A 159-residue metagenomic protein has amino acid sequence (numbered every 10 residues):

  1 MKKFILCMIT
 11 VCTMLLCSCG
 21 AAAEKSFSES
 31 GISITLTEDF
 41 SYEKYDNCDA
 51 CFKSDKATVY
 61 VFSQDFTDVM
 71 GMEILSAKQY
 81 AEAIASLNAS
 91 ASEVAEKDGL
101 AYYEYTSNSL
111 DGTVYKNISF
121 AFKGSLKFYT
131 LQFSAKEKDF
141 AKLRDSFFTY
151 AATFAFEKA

Functional and structural regions predicted by a protein language model:
M1-F4, M8: Positively charged n-region of N-terminal signal peptides that target proteins for export
L15-S18: C-terminal motif of bacterial Sec signal peptides marking the signal peptidase cleavage site
G20-A22: Bacterial signal peptide processing site
E24-T35, A141: Short aromatic-glycine motifs in intrinsically disordered, low-complexity regions
S30-L75, T106-S109: Secretory pathway targeting signatures of secreted, lumenal, and periplasmic proteins
E38-F40, L131-A159: Surface-exposed amphipathic alpha-helical segments
D39-Y45, A85-K97, A155-E157: Short secondary-structure junctions
A81-L126: Signature of long, low-cysteine stretches enriched in small and polar/charged residues
